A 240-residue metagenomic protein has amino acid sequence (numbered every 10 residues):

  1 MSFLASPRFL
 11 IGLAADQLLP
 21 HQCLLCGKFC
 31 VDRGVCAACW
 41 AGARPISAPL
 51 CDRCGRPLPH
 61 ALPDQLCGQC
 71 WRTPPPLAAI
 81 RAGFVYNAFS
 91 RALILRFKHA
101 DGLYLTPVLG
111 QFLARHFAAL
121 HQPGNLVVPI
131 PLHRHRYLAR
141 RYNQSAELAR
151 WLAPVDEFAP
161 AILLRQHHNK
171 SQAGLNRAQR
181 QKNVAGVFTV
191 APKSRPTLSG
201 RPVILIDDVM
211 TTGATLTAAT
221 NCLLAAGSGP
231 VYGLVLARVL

Functional and structural regions predicted by a protein language model:
M1-L240: Glycine-rich phosphate/pyrophosphate-handling loop used in enzymes and phosphotransfer proteins
